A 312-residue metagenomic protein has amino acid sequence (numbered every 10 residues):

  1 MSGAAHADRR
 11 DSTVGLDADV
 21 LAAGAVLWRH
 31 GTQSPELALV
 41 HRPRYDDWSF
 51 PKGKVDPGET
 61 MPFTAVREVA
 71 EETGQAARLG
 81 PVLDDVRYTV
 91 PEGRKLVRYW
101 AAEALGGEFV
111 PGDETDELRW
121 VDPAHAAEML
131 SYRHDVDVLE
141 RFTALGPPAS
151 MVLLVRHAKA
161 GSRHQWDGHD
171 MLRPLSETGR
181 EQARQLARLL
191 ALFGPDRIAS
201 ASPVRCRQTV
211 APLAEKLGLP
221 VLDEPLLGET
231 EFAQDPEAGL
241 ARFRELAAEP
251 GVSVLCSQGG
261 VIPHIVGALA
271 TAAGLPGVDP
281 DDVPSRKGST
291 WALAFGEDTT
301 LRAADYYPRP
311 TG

Functional and structural regions predicted by a protein language model:
S2-F50, V152-H157: N-terminal strand-loop-strand
L21, R94-W100, M151, S289-W291: Short beta-strand micro-motifs in enzyme catalytic cores
L27, H41, Y99-E103, W120 (+1 more regions): Short, well-ordered beta-strand micro-motif
Q33-A76, W166-R173, T178: Conserved Nudix-box catalytic region and its N-terminal flanking loop in Nudix hydrolases and closely related
P43-Y45, A304-G312: Short, solvent-exposed aromatic-acidic interface loops
G53, G58, T64, P148-D235 (+3 more regions): Active-site-proximal alpha-helix that buttresses catalytic centers in soluble enzyme cores
V55-L79, V86-V138, T143: Unchanged
L240-T300: Active-site-adjacent alpha-helix immediately C-terminal to a catalytic or transition-state-stabilizing loop
